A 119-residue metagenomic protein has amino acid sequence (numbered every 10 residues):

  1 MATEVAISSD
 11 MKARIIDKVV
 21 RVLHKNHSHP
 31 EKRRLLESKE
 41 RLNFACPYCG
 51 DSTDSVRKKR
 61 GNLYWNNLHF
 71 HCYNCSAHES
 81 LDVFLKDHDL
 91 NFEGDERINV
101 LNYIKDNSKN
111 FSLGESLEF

Functional and structural regions predicted by a protein language model:
M1-S116: N-terminal structured subdomain of primase-like DNA metabolism proteins
F119: Polar, low-complexity loop segments and adjacent catalytic/binding residues used for recognizing and processing sugar
